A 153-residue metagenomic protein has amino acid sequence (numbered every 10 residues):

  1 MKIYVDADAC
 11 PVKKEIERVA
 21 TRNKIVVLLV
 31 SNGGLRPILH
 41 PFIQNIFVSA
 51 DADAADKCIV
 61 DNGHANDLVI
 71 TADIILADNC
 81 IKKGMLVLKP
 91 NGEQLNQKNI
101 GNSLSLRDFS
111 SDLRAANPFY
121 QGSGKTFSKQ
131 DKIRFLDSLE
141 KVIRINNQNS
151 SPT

Functional and structural regions predicted by a protein language model:
K2-T153: Nuclease catalytic cores that cleave nucleic-acid phosphodiester bonds, predominantly acidic two-metal-ion
